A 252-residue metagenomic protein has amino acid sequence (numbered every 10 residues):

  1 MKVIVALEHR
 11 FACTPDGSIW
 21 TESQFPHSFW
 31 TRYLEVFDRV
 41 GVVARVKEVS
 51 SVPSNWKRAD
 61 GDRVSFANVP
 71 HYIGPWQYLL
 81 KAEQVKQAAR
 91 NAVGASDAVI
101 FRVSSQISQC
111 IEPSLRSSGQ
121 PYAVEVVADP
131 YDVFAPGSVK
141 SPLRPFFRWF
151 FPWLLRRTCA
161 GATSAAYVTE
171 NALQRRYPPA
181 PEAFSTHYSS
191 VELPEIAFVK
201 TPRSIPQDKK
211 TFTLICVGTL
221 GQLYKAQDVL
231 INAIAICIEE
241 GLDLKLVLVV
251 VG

Functional and structural regions predicted by a protein language model:
M1-H9, L115-V133, A183-S189: Active-site proximal beta-strand in glycosyltransferases
M1-S54: N-terminal subdomain of nucleotide-sugar transferases
T21-F25, L80-V85, D132-R156: Nucleotide-sugar donor phosphate/pyrophosphate-binding loop at the beta->alpha transition of glycosyltransferases
S51-Q77: Conserved nucleotide-sugar phosphate-binding/catalytic loop shared by glycosyltransferases and other
A88-S108, Q120-A123: Short N-terminal targeting/anchoring amphipathic segment
R144-T213: Donor nucleotide-sugar binding/catalytic pocket of nucleotide-sugar-dependent glycosyltransferases
S204-K225, I231-A235: Conserved donor-binding/catalytic core segment of Leloir-type glycosyltransferases
I231-G252: A conserved nucleotide-sugar
